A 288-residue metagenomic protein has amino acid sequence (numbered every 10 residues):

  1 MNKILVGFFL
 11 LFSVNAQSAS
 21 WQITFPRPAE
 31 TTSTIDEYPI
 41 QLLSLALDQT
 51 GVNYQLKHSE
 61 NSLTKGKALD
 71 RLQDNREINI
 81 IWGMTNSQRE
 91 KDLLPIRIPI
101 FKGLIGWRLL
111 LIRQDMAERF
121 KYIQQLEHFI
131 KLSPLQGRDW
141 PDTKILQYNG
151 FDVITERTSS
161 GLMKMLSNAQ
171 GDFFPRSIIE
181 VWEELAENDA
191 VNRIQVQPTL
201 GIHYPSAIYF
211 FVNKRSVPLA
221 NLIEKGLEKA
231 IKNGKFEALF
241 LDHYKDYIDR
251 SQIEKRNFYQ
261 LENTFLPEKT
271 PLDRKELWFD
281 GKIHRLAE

Functional and structural regions predicted by a protein language model:
A19-D92, I223: Extracytoplasmic small-molecule ligand-binding "clamshell" domains of the periplasmic binding protein/Venus flytrap
W21-D36, Y122-D139, D172-F173: Short loop->beta-strand "edge-of-pocket" segments that line small-molecule binding or catalytic clefts across diverse
R27-A29, D36, L104-L109, A186-E224 (+2 more regions): Periplasmic-binding protein-like
I40-D48, Q114-A117, P205-Y247, L272-D273: Extended ligand-binding regions for polar small-molecule ligands
N61-N79, Y148, S160-I179: Short helices/loops that flank or line small-molecule/ion binding pockets
Q73, I80-L93, F173-R193: A ligand-binding cleft/hinge motif common to bilobed small-molecule-binding domains
I100-K144: A conserved helix-loop-strand patch within extracytoplasmic ligand-binding domains of the periplasmic binding
G137-Y148, L227-E288: Ligand-binding clefts/hinges and TM-proximal coupling segments of bilobed small-molecule sensing domains
